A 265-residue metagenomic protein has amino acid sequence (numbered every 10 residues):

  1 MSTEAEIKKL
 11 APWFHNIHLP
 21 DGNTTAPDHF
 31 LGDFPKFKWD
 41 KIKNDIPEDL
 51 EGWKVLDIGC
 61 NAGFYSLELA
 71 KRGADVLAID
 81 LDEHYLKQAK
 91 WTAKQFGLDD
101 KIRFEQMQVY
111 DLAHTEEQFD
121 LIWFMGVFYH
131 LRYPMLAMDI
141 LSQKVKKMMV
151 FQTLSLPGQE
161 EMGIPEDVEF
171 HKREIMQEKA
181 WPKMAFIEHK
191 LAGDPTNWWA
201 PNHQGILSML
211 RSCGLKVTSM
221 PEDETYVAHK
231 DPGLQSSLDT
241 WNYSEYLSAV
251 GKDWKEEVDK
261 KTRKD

Functional and structural regions predicted by a protein language model:
M1-T24: N-terminal, positively charged/glycine-rich alpha-helical extensions of SAM-dependent methyltransferases
N23-F34: Class I SAM-dependent methyltransferase Rossmann-like catalytic core, especially the SAM/SAH-binding loop
G32-E51: Conserved alpha-helix/loop element of class I SAM-dependent methyltransferases that forms part of the SAM/SAH-binding
W53-N61: Conserved class I S-adenosyl-L-methionine
G63-L67: Glycine-rich SAM-binding Motif I of class I
E68, R72-Q106: Class I SAM-dependent methyltransferase SAM/SAH-binding core
Y110-D111, F119, W123-F124, R132-D259: S-adenosyl-L-methionine-dependent methyltransferase catalytic module, highlighting the catalytic core
V127: Hydrophobic adenine-recognition pocket in adenosine-nucleotide-binding enzymes
